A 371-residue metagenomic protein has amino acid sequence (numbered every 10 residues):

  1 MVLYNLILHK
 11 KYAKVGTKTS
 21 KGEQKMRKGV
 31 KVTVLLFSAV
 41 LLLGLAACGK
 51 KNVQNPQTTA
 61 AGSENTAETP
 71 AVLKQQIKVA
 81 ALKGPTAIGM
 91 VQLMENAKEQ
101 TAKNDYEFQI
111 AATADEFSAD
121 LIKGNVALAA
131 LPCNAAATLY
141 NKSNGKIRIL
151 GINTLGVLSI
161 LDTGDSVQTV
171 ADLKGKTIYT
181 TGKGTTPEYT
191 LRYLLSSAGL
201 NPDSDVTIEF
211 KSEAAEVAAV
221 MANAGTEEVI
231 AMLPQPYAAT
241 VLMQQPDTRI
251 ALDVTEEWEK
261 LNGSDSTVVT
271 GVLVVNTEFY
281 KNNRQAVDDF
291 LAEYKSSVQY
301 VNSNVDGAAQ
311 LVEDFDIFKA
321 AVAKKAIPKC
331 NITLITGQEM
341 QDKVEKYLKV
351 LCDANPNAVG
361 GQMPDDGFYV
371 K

Functional and structural regions predicted by a protein language model:
M1-K25: Short, Lys/Arg-enriched N-terminal segments with co-localized hydrophobic residues within the first ~10-30 amino acids
G44-A47: C-terminal motif of bacterial Sec signal peptides marking the signal peptidase cleavage site
G49-K51: Bacterial signal peptide processing site
N55-F210, Q235, A251-L252: Short, glycine-/small- and polar/acidic-enriched structural segments that line small-molecule recognition paths
Q92-M94, L158-Q168, T267-A286, T333: A bilobed periplasmic-binding-protein/Venus flytrap-type ligand-binding module shared by bacterial periplasmic
N134-A135, S143, A215-L311: Pocket-lining segment of extracytoplasmic ligand-binding domains
Y280-A354: Secondary-structure end/capping motifs
E345-K371: Conserved C-terminal helix/tail region of periplasmic/extracytoplasmic solute-binding proteins
